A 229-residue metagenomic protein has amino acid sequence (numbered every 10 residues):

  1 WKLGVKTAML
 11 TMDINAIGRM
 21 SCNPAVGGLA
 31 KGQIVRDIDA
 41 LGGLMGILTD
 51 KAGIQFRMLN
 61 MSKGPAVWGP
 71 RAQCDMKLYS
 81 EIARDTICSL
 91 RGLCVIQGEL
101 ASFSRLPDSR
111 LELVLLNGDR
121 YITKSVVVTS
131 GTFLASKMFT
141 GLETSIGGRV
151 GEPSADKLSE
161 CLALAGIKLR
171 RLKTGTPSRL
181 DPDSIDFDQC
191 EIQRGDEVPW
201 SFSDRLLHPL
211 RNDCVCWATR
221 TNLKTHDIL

Functional and structural regions predicted by a protein language model:
K2-S102, T129-R149, P153-S159, A163-H208 (+1 more regions): Conserved N-terminal/central alpha/beta ligand/cofactor-binding core
D108-E112: Short, hydrophobic/aromatic-rich segments at coil-to-beta transitions
L115-S125: Core beta-strand elements of the Rossmann-like FAD/NAD(P) dinucleotide-binding domain in flavoenzyme oxidoreductases
